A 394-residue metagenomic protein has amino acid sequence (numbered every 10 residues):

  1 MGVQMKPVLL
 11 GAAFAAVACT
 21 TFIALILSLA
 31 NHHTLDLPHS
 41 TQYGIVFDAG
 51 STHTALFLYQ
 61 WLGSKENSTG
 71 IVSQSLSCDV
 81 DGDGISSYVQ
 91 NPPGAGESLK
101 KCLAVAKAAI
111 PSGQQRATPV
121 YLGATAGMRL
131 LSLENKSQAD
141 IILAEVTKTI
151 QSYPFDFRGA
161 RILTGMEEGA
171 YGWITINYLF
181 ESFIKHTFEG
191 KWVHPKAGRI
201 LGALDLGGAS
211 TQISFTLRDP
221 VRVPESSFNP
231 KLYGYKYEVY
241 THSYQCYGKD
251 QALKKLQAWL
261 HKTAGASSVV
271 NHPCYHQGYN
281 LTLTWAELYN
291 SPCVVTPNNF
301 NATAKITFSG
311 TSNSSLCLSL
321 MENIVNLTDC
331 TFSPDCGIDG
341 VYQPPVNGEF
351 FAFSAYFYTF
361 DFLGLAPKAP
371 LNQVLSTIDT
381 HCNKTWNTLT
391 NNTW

Functional and structural regions predicted by a protein language model:
M1-A15, T41: Helix-loop boundary elements of multi-pass alpha-helical membrane proteins
A15-F22, A49: Hydrophobic alpha-helical cores of multi-pass transmembrane domains in eukaryotic membrane proteins
T20-H33, T54, L58: Membrane-embedded alpha-helices of multi-pass membrane proteins, especially ion channels and transporters
N31-Y43: Ser/Thr/Pro/Gly-rich low-complexity linker/stalk segments immediately outside membranes or between
H39, F47-A55, T125, A203-S210: A short acidic Gly-Thr/Ser loop motif
G44, L58, G82-G113, Y121 (+2 more regions): Helical "lid/coupling" subdomains associated with nucleotide-phosphate turnover
K65-Q74: Beta-propeller domains
